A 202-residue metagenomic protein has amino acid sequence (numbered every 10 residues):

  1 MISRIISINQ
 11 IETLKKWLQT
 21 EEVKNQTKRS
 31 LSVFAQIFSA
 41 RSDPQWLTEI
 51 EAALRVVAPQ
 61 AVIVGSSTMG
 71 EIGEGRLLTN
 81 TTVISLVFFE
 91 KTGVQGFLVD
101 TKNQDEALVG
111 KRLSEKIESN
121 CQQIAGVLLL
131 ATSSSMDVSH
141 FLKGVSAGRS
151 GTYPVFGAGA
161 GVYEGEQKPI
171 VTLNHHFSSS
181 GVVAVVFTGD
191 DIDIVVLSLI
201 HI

Functional and structural regions predicted by a protein language model:
M1-L197: Alpha/propeptide regions of enzymes that mature by internal proteolysis
I200-I202: Conserved small/polar residues in nucleotide/adenosyl-binding loops
